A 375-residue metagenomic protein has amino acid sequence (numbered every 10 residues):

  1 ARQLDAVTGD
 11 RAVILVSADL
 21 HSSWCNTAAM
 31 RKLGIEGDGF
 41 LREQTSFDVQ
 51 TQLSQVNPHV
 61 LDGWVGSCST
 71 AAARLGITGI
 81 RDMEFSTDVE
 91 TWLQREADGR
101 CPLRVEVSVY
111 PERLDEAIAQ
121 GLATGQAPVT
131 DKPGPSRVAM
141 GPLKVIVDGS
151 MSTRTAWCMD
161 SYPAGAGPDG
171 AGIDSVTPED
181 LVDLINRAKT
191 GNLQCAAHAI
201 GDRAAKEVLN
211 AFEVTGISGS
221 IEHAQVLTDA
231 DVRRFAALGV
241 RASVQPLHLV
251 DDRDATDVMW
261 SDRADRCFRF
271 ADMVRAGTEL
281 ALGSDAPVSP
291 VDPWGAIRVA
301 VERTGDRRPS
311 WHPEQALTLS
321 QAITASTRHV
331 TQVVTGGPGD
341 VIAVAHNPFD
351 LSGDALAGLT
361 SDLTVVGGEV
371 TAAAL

Functional and structural regions predicted by a protein language model:
A1-V107, G134-K189, T364: Catalytic pocket of metal/acid-base enzymes, prominently hydrolases
V16, D82-M83, R104-Y110, G141-I146 (+4 more regions): A cross-family glycoside hydrolase active-site/sugar-binding cleft signature
H21-S23, G79-R81, T87-T91, R113-A117 (+7 more regions): Flexible loop/turn segments at secondary-structure boundaries
A28-G37, E116-P142, L227-R241: Short amphipathic alpha-helices and their capping/turn segments at secondary-structure boundaries
G63, I185-A196, I200-G219, H223-A224 (+3 more regions): His/Asp/Glu-enriched, well-ordered alpha-helical/loop segment that forms or immediately abuts the divalent-metal
I77-T78, N192-L193, V240: A structural motif
E90-R95, A117-G125, A205-T215, R234: Distinct, well-ordered alpha-helical segments
G353-L375: P-loop/Walker A phosphate-binding loop and immediately adjacent motor/lid segment at beta-alpha junctions
